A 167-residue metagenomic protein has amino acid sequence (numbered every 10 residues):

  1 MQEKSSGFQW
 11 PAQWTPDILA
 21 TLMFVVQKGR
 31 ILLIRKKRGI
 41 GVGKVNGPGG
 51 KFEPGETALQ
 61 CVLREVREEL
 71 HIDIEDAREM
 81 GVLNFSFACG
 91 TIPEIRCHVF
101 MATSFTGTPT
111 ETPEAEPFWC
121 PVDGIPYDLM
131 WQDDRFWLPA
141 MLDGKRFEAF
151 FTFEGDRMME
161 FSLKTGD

Functional and structural regions predicted by a protein language model:
M1-L22: Acidic, metal-coordinating catalytic segment for phosphate/diphosphate chemistry, firing primarily on the Nudix
I18-L22, I95-V99, R146: Short hydrophobic/aromatic beta-strand or adjacent loop that forms the aromatic wall/cage of a ligand/substrate-binding
L22, R30, E116: Conserved beta-strand and immediately adjacent loop positions that scaffold enzyme active sites
Q27: A cytosolic small-molecule/anion-sensing beta-strand core signal
R30-E68, M159-D167: Conserved Nudix-box catalytic region and its N-terminal flanking loop in Nudix hydrolases and closely related
H71-T108, V122: Active-site segment of metal-dependent pyrophosphate-handling enzymes, primarily the Nudix hydrolase catalytic core
M101, T110-M141, M159-D167: NUDIX/MutT-family hydrolases
G144-F153: Low-complexity, intrinsically disordered Gly/Pro/Thr-rich segments
